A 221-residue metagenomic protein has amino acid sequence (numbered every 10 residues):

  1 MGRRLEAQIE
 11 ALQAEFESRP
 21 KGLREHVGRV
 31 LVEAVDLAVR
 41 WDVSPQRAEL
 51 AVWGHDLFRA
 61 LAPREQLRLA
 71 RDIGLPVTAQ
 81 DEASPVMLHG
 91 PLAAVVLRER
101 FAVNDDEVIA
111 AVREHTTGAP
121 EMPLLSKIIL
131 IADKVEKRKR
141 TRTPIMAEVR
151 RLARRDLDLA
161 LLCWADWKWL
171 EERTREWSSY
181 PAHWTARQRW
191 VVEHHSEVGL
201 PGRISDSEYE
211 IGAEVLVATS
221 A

Functional and structural regions predicted by a protein language model:
G2-E6, L23, V27, V86: Generic alpha-helical segment signature
R3-P20: Generic N-terminal amphipathic, Lys/Arg-enriched alpha-helix
Q13-E17, E25-H26, V35-C163, H194-H195 (+1 more regions): Divalent metal-dependent catalytic cores for phosphoryl transfer on phosphate-bearing substrates
L157-E176: Long, amphipathic alpha-helical surface segments
L170-A221: Charged phosphate-binding loop/patch that engages nucleotide di/tri-phosphates or the phosphate backbone of nucleic
